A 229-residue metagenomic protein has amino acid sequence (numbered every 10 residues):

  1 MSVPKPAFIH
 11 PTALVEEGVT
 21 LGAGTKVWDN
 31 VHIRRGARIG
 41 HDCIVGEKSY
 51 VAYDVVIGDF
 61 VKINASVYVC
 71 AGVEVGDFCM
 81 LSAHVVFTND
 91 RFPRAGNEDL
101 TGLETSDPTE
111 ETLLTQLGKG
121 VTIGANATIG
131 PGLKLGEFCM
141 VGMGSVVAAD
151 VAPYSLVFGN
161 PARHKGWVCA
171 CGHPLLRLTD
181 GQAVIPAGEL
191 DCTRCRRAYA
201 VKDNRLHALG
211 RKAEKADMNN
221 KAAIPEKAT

Functional and structural regions predicted by a protein language model:
S2-K5, E16-L21, V27-K134, S155 (+3 more regions): Flexible, glycine/small-residue-enriched loop-and-beta-strand segment within the central core of proteins
E137-M140, V146: Internal alpha/beta core interface subdomains
C169, C192-C195: Short cysteine-rich clusters marking metal-coordination/redox-active sites
H173-L176, Y199: Cys/His-rich microdomains that often coordinate metals
R177-G181, K202-R205: Short Cys/His-rich "knuckle" micro-motifs
T179-E189: Short linker/helix segments within small regulatory modules
R196-A213, N219-P225: Short metal-binding segments enriched for Cys and/or His
T229: Flexible loop/N-cap segments at domain edges
